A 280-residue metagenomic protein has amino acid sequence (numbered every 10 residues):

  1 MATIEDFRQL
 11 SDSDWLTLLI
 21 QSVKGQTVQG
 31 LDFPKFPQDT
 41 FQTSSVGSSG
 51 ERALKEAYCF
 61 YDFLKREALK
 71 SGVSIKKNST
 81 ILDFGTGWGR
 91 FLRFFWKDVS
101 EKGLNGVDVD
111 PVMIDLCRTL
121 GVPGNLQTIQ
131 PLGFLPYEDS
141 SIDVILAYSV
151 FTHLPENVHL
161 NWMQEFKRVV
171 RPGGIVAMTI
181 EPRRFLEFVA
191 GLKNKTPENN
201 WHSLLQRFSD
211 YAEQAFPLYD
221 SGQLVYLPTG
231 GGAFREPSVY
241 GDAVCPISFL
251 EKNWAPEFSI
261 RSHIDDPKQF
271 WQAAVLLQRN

Functional and structural regions predicted by a protein language model:
A2-K77, G87-F134, E156, N161 (+1 more regions): Class I (Rossmann-like) S-adenosyl-L-methionine-dependent methyltransferase catalytic domain, capturing the SAM-binding
T80, G103, S141-D143: Structural signature of beta-strand start/N-cap positions in the alpha/beta core of ABC transporter nucleotide-binding
D83: Class I SAM-dependent methyltransferase core
F134-I145: A short acidic, Gly/Pro-enriched loop at the edge of an enzyme's catalytic core that lines a small-molecule cofactor
V144-N157: A short SAM/SAH-binding and catalytic strip from SAM-dependent methyltransferases
L160-P172: A short glycine-rich, Lys/Arg-flanked "PGG" loop and its adjoining helix->strand segment in the class I
